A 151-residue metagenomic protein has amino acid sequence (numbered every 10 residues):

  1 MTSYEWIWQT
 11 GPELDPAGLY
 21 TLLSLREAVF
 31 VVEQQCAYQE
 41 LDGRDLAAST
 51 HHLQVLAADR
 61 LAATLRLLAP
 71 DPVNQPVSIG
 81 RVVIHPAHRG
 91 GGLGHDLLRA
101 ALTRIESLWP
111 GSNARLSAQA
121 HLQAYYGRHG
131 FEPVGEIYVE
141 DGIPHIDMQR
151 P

Functional and structural regions predicted by a protein language model:
T2-R60: Short amphipathic alpha-helix that is part of the acyltransferase structural core
V29, R104, Y125: Short alpha-helical functional segments enriched in proximate histidine and acidic residues
A47, V73, E140-P144: Short acidic/glycine-enriched loop/turn segments that link adjacent beta-strands
Q54, R60-P70, P76-V83: Conserved beta-strand in the GNAT
I84, G90-T103: Conserved acetyl-CoA-binding loop-helix of GNAT-fold acetyltransferases
L98, I105-Q119: Conserved GNAT acetyl-CoA-binding A-motif
R115-S117, G127, E132-D147: Conserved catalytic-core motifs of GNAT/GCN5-like acyltransferases
